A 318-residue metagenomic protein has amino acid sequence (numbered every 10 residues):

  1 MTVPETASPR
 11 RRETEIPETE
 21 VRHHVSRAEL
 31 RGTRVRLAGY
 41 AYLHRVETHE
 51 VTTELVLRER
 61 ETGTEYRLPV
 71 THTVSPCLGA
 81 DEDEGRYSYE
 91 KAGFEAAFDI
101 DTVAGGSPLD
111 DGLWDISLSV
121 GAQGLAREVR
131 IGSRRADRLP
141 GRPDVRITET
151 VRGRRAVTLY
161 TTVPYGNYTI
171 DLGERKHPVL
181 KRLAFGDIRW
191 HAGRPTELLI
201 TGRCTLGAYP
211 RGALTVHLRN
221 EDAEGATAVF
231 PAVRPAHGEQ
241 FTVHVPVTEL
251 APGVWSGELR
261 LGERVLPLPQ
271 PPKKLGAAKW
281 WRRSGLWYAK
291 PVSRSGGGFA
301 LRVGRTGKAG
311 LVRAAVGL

Functional and structural regions predicted by a protein language model:
M1-L318: Basic, ligand-binding patches in group-transfer machinery, especially extracytoplasmic/periplasmic segments
